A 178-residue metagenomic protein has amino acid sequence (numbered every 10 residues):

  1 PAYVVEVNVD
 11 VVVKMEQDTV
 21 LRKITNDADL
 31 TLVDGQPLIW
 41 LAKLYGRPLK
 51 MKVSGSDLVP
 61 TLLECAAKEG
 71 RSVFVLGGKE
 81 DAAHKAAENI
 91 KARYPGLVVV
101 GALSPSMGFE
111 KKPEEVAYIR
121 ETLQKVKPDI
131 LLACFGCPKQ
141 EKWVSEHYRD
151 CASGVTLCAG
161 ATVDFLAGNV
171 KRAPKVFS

Functional and structural regions predicted by a protein language model:
P1-D57: N-terminal nucleotide/polyanion-binding subdomain common to many enzyme families
V4-E6, L32, F74, I130-C134 (+1 more regions): Structural motif
N8-V12, P37-L38, F135-Q140, T162-V163: Short glycine-rich anion-binding loops that position phosphate/pyrophosphate groups of nucleotides and phosphorylated
D29, V100, D129, G154: Conserved acidic residues
A42-V126: Conserved beta-alpha
A87, E141-D150: Short Gly/Thr/Asp-enriched flexible loops that form oxyanion-binding sites at enzyme active sites
S104-E110, A152-S178: Short, flexible loop segments at boundaries between secondary-structure elements
R120-C137, S153: Proline-aspartate-enriched helix->loop->beta-strand connector
